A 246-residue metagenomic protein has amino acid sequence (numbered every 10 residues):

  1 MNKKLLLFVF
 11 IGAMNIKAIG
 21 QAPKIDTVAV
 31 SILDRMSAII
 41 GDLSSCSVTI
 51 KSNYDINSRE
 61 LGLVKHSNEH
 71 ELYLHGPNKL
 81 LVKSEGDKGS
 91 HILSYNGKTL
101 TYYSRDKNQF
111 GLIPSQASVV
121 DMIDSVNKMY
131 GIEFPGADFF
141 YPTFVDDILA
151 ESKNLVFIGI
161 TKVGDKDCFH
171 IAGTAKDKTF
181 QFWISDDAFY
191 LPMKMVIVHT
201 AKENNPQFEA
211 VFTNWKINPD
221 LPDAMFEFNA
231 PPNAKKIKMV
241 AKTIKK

Functional and structural regions predicted by a protein language model:
M1-I25: Bacterial Sec-dependent N-terminal signal peptides
G20, K24, V48-K51, T101 (+2 more regions): Gly/Pro-enriched, hydrophobic low-complexity segments that function as extracytoplasmic propeptides/linkers
A22-I32, S104-D167, N229-K235, M239-K246: Flexible, processing/modification-adjacent segments and terminal tails in exported/periplasmic/extracellular proteins
K24-Q109: N-terminal mature ectodomain segment of secretory-pathway/periplasmic proteins
N57, S90-I92, Y102, F110-L112 (+4 more regions): A short local loop/turn or secondary-structure capping micro-motif enriched for an aromatic residue
L63, A150-S152, G173-K176: Short loop/turn motifs at secondary-structure junctions and domain boundaries
S67-E71, I92, F110-L112, N154 (+2 more regions): Well-ordered beta-strand positions in beta-sheet-rich domains
N96-F110, P135-D138, Q207-N214: A short, terminal or domain-edge coil/loop segment
